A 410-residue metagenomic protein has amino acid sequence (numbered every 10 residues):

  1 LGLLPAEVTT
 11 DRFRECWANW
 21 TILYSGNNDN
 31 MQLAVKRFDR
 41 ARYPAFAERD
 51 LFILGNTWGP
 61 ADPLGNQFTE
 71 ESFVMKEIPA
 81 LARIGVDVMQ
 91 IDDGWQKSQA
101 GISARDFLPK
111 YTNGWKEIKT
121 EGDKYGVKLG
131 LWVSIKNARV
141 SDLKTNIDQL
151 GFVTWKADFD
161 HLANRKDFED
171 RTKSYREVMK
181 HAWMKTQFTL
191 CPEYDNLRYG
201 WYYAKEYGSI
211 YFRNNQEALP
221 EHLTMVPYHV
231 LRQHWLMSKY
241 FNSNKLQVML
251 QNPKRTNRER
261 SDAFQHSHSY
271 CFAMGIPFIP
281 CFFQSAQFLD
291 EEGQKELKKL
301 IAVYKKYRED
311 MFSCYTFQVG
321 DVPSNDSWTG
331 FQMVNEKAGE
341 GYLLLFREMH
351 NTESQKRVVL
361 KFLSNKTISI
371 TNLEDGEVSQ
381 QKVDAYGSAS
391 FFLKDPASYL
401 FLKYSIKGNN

Functional and structural regions predicted by a protein language model:
L1-G59, N66-A82: Carbohydrate-recognition beta-sandwich/jelly-roll modules in extracellular/periplasmic carbohydrate-active proteins
D11-E15, Y175-Q380, S390-K403: Active-site-proximal substrate-binding groove within the catalytic cores of carbohydrate-active enzymes
I22-Y24, K403-N410: Short beta-strand-to-coil "C-cap" segments at the C-terminal boundary of structured domains/repeats, marking
D50-K166: Aromatic-lined carbohydrate-binding/catalytic grooves of carbohydrate-active enzymes
T57, D93, L131-I135, F159-H161 (+5 more regions): Active-site proximal loops enriched in glycine and acidic residues that flank catalytic Cys/His/Asp and coordinate
F107-N113, V127, K173-R176, A182-T186: Short acidic, glycine/proline-enriched helix-loop-strand junctions
L143-T145, Q149, T154-E177, L190 (+3 more regions): Active-site and adjacent substrate-binding regions of carbohydrate-active enzymes
D384-S388: Short, solvent-exposed loop/turn segments in extracellular or other extracytoplasmic domains
